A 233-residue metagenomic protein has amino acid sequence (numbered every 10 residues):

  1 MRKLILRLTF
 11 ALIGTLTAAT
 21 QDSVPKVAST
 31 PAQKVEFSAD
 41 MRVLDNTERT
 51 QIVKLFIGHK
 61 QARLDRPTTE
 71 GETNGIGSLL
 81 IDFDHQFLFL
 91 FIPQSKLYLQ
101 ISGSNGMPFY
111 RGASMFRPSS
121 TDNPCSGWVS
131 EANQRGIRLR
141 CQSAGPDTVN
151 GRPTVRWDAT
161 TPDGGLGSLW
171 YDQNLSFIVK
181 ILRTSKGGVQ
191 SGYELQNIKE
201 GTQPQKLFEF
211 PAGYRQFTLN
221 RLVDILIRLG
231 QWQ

Functional and structural regions predicted by a protein language model:
M1-L4: Positively charged n-region of N-terminal signal peptides that target proteins for export
R7-T15: Bacterial N-terminal signal peptides
L16-T20: Sec/Tat signal peptide C-region and signal peptidase I cleavage site
D22-V35, F83-A159, K206, F210 (+1 more regions): Flexible, processing/modification-adjacent segments and terminal tails in exported/periplasmic/extracellular proteins
S23-L97, S143, T160-P162, L166-S168 (+1 more regions): N-terminal mature ectodomain segment of secretory-pathway/periplasmic proteins
K54-S126, K180, T184-N197: An acidic-aromatic
P67-T73, G77, G145-P146, N150-Y214: Gly/Pro-enriched, hydrophobic low-complexity segments that function as extracytoplasmic propeptides/linkers
L219-Q233: Short, low-complexity, Pro/Ser/Thr/Gly-rich segments in the mature regions of secreted, periplasmic
